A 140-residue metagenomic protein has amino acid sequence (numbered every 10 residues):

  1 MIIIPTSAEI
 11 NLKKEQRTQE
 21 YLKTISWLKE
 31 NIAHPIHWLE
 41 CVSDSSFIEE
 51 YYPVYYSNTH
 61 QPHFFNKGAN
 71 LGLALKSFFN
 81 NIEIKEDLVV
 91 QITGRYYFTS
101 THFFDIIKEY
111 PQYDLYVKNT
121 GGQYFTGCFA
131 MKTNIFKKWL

Functional and structural regions predicted by a protein language model:
M1-L140: ER/Golgi luminal nucleotide-sugar-dependent glycosyltransferases, focusing on the catalytic module
